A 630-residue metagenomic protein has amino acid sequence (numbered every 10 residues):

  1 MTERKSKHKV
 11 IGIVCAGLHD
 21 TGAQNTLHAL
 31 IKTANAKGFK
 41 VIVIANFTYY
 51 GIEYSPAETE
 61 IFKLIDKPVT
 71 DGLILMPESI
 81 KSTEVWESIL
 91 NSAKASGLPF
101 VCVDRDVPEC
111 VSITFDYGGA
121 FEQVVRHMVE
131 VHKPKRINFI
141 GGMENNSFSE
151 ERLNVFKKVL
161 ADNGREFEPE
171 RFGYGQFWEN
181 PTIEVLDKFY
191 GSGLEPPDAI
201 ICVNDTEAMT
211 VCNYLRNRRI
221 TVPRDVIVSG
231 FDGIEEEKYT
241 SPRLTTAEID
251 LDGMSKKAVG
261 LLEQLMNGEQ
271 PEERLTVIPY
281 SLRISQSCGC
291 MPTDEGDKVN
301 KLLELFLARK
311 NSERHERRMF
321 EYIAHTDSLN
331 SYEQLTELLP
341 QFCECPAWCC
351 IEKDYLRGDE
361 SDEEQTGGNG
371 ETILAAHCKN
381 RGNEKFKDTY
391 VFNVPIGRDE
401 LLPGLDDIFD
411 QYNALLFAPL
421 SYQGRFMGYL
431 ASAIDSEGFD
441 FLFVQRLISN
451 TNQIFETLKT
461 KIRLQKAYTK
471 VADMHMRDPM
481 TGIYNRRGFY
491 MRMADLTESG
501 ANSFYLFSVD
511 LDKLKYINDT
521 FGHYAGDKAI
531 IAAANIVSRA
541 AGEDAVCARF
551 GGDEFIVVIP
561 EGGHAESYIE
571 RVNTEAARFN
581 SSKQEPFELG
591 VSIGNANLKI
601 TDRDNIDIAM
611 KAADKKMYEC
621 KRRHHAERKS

Functional and structural regions predicted by a protein language model:
M1-I52, A57-F320: Bacterial carbohydrate/catabolite-sensing allosteric modules
Y322-A324, M427-P479, R487-T497, S503 (+1 more regions): Signal-transducing coiled-coil linker helices
H325-E371: Helix-loop-beta substructure at the N-terminus of cytosolic sensory domains that couple signal/ligand detection
E363-Q411: Regulatory sensory and allosteric helical modules in signal-transduction proteins and certain transcription factors
G404, Y412-S421: A short, aliphatic-rich beta-strand micro-motif
N485-Y505, D512-R539, A548-G552, I556-V557 (+3 more regions): Conserved long alpha-helical elements within nucleotide-processing catalytic cores of c-di-GMP signaling and class III
H523, I569, N573, S581 (+1 more regions): Catalytic-core segments of nucleotide cyclases and related cyclic-nucleotide turnover enzymes
A545-R549, F587: A short pre-motif secondary-structure segment
